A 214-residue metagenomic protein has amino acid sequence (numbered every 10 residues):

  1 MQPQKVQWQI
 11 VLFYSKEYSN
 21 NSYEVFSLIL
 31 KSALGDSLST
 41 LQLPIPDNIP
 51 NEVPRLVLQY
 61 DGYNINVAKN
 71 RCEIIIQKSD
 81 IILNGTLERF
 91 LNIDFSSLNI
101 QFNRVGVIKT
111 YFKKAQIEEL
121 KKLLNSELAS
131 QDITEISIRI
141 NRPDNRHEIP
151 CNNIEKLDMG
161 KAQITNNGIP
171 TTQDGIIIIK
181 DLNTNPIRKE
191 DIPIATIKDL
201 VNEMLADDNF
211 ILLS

Functional and structural regions predicted by a protein language model:
M1-Q77: N-terminal low-complexity, intrinsically disordered segments
K5-L34, I140-P150, E155, P170-T172 (+2 more regions): A solvent-exposed interaction/effector surface
Y14-K16, K78-D80, Y111-K113, L182-P186: Beta-strand elements of well-folded, non-transmembrane domains
Y18-V25, I82-G85, I117-E119, I187-A195: Short, conserved charged micro-motifs
D36-E52, S96-I117, S130-R146, A206-S214: Short glycine-rich, low-complexity/disordered patches
V67-F112: Aromatic- and glycine-enriched beta-alpha-beta binding-site module
K114-L182: Aromatic/basic-lined ligand-recognition segments that form π-stacking hydrophobic pockets flanked by Lys/Arg to engage
G175-S214: Long, compositionally biased interface segments
